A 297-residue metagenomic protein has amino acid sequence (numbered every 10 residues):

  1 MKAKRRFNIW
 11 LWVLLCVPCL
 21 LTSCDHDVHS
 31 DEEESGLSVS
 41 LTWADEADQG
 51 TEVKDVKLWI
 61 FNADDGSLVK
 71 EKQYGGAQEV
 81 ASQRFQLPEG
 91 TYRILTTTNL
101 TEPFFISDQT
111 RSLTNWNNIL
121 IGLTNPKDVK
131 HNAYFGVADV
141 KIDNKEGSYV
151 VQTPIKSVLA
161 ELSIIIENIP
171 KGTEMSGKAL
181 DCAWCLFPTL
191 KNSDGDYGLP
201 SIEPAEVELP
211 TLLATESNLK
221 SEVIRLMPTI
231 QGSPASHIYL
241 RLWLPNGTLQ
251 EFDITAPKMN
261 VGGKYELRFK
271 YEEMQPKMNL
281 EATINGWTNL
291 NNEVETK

Functional and structural regions predicted by a protein language model:
K2-W12: Bacterial N-terminal signal peptides that target proteins for export
L20-S23: C-terminal motif of bacterial Sec signal peptides marking the signal peptidase cleavage site
D25-E34, E273-K297: Intrinsically disordered, low-complexity repeat and linker tracts
H26-Q49, I166-G172: Short amphipathic, basic-aromatic surface patches that mediate peripheral association with negatively charged
K54-Q109, E174-V261, N292-K297: Tryptophan-paired
A77-Q78, E102-Y149, L212, N246-M274: Structured interaction patches on ligand/partner-binding surfaces of diverse proteins
E146-T153, L159-K178, C182-L190: A surface/extracellular/periplasmic glyco- and lipid-processing/surface-interacting theme
Q152-L159, L226-G232: Conserved "repeat-terminator" motif of extracellular CCP/Sushi domains
